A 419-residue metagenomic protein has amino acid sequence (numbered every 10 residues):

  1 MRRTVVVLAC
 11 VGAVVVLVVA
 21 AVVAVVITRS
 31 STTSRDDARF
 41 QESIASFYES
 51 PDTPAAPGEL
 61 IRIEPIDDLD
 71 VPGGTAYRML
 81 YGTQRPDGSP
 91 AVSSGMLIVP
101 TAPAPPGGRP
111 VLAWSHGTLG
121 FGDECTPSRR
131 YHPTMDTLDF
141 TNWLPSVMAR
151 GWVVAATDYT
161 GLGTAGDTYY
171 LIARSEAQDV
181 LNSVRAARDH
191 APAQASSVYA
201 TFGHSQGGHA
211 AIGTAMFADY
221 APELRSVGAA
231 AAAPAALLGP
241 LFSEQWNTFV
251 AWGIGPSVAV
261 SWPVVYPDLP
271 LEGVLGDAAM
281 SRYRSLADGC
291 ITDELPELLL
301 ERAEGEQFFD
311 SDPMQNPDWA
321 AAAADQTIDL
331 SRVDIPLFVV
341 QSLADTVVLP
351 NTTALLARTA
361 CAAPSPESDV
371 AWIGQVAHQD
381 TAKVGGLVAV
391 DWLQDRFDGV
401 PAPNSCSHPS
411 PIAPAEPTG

Functional and structural regions predicted by a protein language model:
M1-V15, A195-V198: N-terminal export and membrane-targeting signals
V5-A9, V22-A104: Catalytic-loop region of hydrolases
R85-A149: Short, surface-exposed "cap/lid" segments of acyl-processing enzymes
N142-W143, Y170-A191: Alpha/beta-hydrolase active-site loop
R185-W252: Primarily recognizes the serine-hydrolase "nucleophile elbow" in alpha/beta-hydrolase and SGNH/GDSL folds
A232-L330: Accessory cap/linker subdomain of secreted extracellular hydrolases
Q315-A321, L337, V347, A354-R358 (+1 more regions): C-terminal catalytic histidine-bearing segment of alpha/beta-hydrolase fold enzymes
V333, F338-D345: Short beta-strand/loop motif that positions the catalytic acidic residue of the alpha/beta-hydrolase fold
